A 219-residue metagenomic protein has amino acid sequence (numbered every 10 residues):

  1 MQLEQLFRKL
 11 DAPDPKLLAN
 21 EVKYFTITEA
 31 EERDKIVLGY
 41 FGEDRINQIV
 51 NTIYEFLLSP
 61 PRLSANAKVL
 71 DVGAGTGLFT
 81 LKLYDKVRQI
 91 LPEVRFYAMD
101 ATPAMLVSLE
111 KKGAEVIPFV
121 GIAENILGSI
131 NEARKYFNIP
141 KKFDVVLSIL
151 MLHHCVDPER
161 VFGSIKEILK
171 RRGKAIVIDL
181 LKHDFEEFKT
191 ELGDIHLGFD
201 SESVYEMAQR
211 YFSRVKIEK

Functional and structural regions predicted by a protein language model:
Q2-R62, K82: Conserved class I S-adenosyl-L-methionine
D11-D14, E43-D44, T76, E124 (+1 more regions): Conserved Class I S-adenosyl-L-methionine
K16-E21, V37-L38, I176-K219: C-terminal alpha-helical "lid/dimerization" subdomain adjacent to the S-adenosyl-L-methionine
L70-E132: Class I SAM-dependent methyltransferase SAM/SAH-binding core
L147: A conserved beta-strand element that flanks and buttresses the S-adenosyl-L-methionine
L150-M151: Short catalytic micro-motifs in class I SAM-dependent methyltransferases
E159-R171: A short glycine-rich, Lys/Arg-flanked "PGG" loop and its adjoining helix->strand segment in the class I
